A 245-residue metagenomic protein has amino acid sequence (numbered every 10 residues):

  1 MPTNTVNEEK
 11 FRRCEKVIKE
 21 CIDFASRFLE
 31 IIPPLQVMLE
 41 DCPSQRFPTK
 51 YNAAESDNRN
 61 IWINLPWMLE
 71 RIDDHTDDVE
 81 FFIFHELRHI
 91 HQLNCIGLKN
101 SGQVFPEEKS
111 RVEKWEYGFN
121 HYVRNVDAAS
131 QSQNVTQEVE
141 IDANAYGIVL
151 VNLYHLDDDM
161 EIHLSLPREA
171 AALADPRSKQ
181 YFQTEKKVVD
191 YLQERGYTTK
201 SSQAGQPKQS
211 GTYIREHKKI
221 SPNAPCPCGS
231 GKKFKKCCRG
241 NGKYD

Functional and structural regions predicted by a protein language model:
P2-R59: Auxiliary, metal-adjacent structural segments of Zn-dependent hydrolase domains
K16, D77-F81, H85, Q137 (+1 more regions): A structural signal for well-ordered alpha-helical segments within the folded catalytic domains of diverse enzymes
V17-E20, F24, E86, T184-Y191: Charge-rich, solvent-exposed alpha-helical interaction surfaces
R27-P33, G97-K99, Y154-I162: Surface-exposed helix-capping loop/turn segments at secondary-structure junctions
C42-D77, L87-N94: Active-site scaffold of zinc-dependent metalloenzymes
E86-V104, N241: Catalytic Zn2+-binding segment of zinc metalloproteases
Q103-Y191, R195-Y197: Metalloprotease/metallohydrolase-associated module, dominated by Zn2+-dependent proteases
P176-D245: Acidic/negatively charged segments and metal-coordination signatures
